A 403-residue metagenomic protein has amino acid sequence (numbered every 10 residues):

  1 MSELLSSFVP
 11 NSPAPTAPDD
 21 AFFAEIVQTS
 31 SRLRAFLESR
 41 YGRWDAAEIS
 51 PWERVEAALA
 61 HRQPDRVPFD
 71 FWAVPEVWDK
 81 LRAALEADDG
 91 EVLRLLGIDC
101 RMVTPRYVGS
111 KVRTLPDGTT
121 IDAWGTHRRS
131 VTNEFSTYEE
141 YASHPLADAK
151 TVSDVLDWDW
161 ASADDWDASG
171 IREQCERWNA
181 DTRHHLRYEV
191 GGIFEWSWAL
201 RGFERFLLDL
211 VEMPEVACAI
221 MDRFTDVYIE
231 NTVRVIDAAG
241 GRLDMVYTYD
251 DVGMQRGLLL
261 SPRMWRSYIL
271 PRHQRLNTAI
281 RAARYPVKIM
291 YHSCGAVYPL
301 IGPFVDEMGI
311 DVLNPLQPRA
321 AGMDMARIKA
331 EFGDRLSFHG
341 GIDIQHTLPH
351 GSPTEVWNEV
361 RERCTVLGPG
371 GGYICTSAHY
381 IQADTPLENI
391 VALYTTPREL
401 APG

Functional and structural regions predicted by a protein language model:
S2-A83, I121, A147, V155-G403: Active-site loop segments of alpha/beta catalytic cores
S50, L93, G97, D122-G125: Residue-level detector of functionally special positions within alpha-helical transmembrane segments of multi-pass
W78-R113: Segments that shape or occlude catalytic/ligand-binding pockets
L81-A83, V108, T114-P116, N133-E134 (+4 more regions): Short aromatic-enriched loop/helix-cap "lid" or pocket-rim segments at secondary-structure transitions that line
K111-A161, D181: A contiguous, low-structure linker/loop signature
